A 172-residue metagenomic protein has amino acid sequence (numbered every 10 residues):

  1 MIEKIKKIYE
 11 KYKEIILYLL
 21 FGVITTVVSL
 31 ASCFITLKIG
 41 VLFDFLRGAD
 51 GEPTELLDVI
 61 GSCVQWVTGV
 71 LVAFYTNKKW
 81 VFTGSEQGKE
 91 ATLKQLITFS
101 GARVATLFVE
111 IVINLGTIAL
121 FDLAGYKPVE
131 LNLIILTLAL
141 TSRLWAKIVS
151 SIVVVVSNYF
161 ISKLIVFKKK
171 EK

Functional and structural regions predicted by a protein language model:
M1-K11: Short, Lys/Arg-rich, polar N-terminal cytosolic tail immediately upstream of the first transmembrane signal-anchor
Y9, K13-I16, L46-T68, L131-V153: Membrane-interface starts of transmembrane alpha-helices
I15-F45, L56-D58: N-terminal first-folded block
S29, C33, L37-V41, N77 (+2 more regions): Juxtamembrane/transmembrane-helix interface segments of polytopic membrane transporters
L71, N77, I118, S150-K169: A structural feature that tracks compact, well-ordered secondary-structure segments with a strong bias toward
Y75-G88: Membrane-helix interface/capping segments
S85-A102: Juxtamembrane helix-capping/reentrant segments at transmembrane boundaries
